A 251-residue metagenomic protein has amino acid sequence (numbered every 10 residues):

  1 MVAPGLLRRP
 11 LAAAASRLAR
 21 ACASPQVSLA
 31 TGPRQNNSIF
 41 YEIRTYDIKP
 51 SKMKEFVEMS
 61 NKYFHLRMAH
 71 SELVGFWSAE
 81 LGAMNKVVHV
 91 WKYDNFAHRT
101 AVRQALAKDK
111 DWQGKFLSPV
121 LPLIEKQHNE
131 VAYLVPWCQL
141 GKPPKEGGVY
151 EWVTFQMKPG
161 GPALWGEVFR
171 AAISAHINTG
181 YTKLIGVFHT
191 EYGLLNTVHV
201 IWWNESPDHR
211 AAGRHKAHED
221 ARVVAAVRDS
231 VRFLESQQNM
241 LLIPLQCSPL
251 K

Functional and structural regions predicted by a protein language model:
V2-K251: Short S/T/G/P-rich N-terminal loop/turn motif that feeds into the first structured element of a domain
